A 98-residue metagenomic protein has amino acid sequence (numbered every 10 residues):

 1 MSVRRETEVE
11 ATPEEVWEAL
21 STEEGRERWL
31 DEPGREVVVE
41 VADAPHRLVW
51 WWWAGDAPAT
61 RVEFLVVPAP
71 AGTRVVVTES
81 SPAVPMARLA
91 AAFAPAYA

Functional and structural regions predicted by a protein language model:
M1-P33: Hydrophobic ligand-binding cavity/cleft-lining segments
T12, P70-G72, A91-Y97: Intrinsic disorder/low-complexity segments
E27-V84: Hydrophobic-ligand binding "helix-grip"
S80-A98: A conserved amphipathic terminal alpha-helix motif
